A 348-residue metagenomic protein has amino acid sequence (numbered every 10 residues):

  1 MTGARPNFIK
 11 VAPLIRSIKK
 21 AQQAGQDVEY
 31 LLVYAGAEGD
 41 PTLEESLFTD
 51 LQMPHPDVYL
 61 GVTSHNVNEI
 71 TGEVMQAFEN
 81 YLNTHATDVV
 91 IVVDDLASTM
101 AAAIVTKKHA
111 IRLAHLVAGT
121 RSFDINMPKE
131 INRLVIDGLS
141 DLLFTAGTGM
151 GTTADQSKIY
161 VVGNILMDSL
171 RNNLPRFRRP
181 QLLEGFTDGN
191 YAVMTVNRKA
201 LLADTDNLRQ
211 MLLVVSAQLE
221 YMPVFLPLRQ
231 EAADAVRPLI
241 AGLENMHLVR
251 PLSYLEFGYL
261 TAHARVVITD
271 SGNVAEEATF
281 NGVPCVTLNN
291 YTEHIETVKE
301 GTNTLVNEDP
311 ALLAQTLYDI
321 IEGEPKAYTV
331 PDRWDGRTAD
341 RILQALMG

Functional and structural regions predicted by a protein language model:
M1, F8-K19, Q23-G25, L47 (+1 more regions): Active-site and donor-binding regions of nucleotide-sugar-utilizing enzymes
E38, T42, G61, G138-N207: A nucleotide-sugar donor-handling region in carbohydrate enzymes
E38-P54: N-terminal beta-loop-helix "entrance" segment that forms/cooperates in small-molecule cofactor or anionic ligand
E45, F177-H263: Donor-nucleotide binding loops and adjacent catalytic segments primarily of GT-B fold Leloir glycosyltransferases
V58-G61, F144-T145, Y160-V161, H247-P251 (+1 more regions): Short acidic-hydrophobic, aromatic-tinged amphipathic segments that line or gate anion-handling sites
D88-V89, Y191, R265-V266: Structural motif
V92-V93, I104, H115-L116, L143 (+1 more regions): A donor-sugar binding/catalytic signature common to diverse glycosyltransferases and related nucleotide-sugar
T152, T304-G348: Leloir-type glycosyltransferase catalytic cores
